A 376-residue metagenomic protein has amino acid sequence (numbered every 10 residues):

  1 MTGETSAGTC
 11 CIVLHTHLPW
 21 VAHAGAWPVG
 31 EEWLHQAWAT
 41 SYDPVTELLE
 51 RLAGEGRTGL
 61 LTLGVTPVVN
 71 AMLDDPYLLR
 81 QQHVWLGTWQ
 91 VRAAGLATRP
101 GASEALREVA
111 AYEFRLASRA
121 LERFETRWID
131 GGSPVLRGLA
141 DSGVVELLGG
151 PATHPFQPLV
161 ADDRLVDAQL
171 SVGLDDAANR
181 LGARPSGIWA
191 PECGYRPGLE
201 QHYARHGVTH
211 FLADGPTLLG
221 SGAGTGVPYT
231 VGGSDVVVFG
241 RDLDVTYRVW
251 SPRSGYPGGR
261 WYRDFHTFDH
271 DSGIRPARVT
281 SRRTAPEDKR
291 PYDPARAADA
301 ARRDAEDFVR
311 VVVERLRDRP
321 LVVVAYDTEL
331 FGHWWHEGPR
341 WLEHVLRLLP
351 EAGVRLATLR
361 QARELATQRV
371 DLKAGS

Functional and structural regions predicted by a protein language model:
T2-L60, V65-R115, R119, A223-S376: Active-site and substrate-binding clefts of carbohydrate-active enzymes
T2-S6, E50-T58, G131-L148, D167 (+2 more regions): Acidic (Asp/Glu)-rich catalytic clusters
A37-L48, E125-G132, A168-G173: Aromatic- and glycine-enriched glycan-recognition loops and surfaces that form the carbohydrate-binding subsites
V69-L73, E125-I129, Q157-R164, W189-P197 (+2 more regions): Acidic-and-aromatic substrate-binding clefts and catalytic sites of carbohydrate-active enzymes
G149-V172: Glycine-rich phosphate-binding "P-loop"
L165-A190, R310-A325: CE4/NodB-like, metal-dependent polysaccharide N-deacetylase domain that modifies extracellular/periplasmic N-acetylated
G194, L199-T209, D235: Hydrophobic, small-residue-rich alpha-helical packing segments that form membrane-like cores
V208-G220, R355-L359: His/Asp/Glu-enriched short active-site or ligand-binding loop at hydrolase and phosphoryl-transfer sites
